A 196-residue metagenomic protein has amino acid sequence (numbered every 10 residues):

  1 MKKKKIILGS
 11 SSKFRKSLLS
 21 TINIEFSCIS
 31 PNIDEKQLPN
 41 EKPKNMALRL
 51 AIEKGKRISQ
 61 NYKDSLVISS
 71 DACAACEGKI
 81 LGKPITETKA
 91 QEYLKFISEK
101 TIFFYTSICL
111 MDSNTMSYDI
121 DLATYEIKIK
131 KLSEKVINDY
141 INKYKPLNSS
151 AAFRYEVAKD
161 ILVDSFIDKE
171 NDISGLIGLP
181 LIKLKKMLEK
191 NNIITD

Functional and structural regions predicted by a protein language model:
K2-I24: N-terminal beta1-alpha1 ligand-phosphate binding loop
K2-K5, P43-D196: Anionic-ligand binding patches
S11, P31, S113: Cofactor-binding loop segments of dinucleotide-utilizing enzymes, especially the Rossmann-like FAD- and NAD(P)+-binding
R15, E35-Q37, S117: Flexible, glycine-rich phosphate/dinucleotide-binding loops and adjacent beta-alpha linkers at cofactor/substrate
S17-T21, L38, Q60-N61: Short loop/helix-cap segments at secondary-structure boundaries that form the rim of catalytic
F26-K36: A short beta-strand-loop structural module common to alpha/beta enzyme folds
D34-P39, C76-G78: A short acidic, helix-capping loop that chelates divalent metal ions and anchors anionic groups
